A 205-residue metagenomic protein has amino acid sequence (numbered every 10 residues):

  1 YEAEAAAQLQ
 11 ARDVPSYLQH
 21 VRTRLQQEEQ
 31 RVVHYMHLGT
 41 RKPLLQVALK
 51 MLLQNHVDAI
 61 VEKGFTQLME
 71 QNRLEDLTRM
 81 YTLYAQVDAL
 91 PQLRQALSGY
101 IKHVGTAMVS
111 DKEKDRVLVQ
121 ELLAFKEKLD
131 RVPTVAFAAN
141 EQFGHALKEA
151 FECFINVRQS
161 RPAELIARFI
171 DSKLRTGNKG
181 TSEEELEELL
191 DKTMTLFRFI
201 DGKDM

Functional and structural regions predicted by a protein language model:
Y1-D204: Eukaryotic scaffold/interaction segments
